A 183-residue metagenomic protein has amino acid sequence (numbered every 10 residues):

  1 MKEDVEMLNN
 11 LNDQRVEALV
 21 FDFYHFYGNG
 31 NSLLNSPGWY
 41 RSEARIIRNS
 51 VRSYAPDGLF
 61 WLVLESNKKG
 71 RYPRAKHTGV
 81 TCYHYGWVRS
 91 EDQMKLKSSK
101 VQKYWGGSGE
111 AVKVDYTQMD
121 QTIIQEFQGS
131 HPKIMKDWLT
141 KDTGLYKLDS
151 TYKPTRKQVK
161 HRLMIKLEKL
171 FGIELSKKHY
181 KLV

Functional and structural regions predicted by a protein language model:
M1-V183: Catalytic-site signature of metal-activated, phosphate-bearing donor transferases, centered on the GT-A/GT-A-like
